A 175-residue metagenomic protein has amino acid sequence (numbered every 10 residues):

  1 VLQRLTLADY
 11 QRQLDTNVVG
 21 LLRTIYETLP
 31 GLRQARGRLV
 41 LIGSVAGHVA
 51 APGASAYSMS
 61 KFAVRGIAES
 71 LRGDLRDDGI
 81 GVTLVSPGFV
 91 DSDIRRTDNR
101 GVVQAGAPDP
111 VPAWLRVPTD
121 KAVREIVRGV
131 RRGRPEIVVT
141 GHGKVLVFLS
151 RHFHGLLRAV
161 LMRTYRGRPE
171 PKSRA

Functional and structural regions predicted by a protein language model:
V1-L2, T6-Q11: Substrate-binding pocket helix/loop in short-chain dehydrogenase/reductase
L2-Q3, V49-S55, M59: Active-site loop immediately N-terminal to the catalytic Tyr-X3-Lys motif of short-chain dehydrogenase/reductase
I25, S60: Active-site helix of classical SDR
E27-R36: A short helix-coil junction within the Rossmann-fold of NAD(P)-dependent oxidoreductases
P30, G73-D74: Alpha-helical segment proximal to the catalytic Tyr-Lys
S44: Residue(s) in the substrate-gating loop at a strand-loop-helix junction that position the organic substrate next
D77-G141: SDR active-site lid
